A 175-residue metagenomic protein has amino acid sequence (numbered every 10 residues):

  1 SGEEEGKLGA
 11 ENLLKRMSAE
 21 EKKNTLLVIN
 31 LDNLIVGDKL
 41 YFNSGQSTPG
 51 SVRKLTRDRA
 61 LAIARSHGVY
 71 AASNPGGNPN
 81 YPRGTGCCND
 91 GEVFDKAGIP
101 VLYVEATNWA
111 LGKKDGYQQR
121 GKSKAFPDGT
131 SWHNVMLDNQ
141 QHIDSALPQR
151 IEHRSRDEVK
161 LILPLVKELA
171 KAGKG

Functional and structural regions predicted by a protein language model:
S1-K54, R59: Acidic/histidine-rich catalytic neighborhood of metal-dependent amide-processing enzymes
G37-G175: Active-site-adjacent substrate-binding region of metalloamidase/peptidase-like peptide-processing proteins
